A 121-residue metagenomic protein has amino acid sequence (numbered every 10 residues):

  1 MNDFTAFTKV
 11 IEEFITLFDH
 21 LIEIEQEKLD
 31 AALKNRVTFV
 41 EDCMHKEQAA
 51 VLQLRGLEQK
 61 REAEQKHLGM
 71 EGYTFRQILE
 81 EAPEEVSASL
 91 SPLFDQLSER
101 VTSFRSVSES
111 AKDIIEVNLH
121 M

Functional and structural regions predicted by a protein language model:
M1-E27, E41-M121: C-terminal-biased regions
A32-F39: Short helix-adjacent coil turns
